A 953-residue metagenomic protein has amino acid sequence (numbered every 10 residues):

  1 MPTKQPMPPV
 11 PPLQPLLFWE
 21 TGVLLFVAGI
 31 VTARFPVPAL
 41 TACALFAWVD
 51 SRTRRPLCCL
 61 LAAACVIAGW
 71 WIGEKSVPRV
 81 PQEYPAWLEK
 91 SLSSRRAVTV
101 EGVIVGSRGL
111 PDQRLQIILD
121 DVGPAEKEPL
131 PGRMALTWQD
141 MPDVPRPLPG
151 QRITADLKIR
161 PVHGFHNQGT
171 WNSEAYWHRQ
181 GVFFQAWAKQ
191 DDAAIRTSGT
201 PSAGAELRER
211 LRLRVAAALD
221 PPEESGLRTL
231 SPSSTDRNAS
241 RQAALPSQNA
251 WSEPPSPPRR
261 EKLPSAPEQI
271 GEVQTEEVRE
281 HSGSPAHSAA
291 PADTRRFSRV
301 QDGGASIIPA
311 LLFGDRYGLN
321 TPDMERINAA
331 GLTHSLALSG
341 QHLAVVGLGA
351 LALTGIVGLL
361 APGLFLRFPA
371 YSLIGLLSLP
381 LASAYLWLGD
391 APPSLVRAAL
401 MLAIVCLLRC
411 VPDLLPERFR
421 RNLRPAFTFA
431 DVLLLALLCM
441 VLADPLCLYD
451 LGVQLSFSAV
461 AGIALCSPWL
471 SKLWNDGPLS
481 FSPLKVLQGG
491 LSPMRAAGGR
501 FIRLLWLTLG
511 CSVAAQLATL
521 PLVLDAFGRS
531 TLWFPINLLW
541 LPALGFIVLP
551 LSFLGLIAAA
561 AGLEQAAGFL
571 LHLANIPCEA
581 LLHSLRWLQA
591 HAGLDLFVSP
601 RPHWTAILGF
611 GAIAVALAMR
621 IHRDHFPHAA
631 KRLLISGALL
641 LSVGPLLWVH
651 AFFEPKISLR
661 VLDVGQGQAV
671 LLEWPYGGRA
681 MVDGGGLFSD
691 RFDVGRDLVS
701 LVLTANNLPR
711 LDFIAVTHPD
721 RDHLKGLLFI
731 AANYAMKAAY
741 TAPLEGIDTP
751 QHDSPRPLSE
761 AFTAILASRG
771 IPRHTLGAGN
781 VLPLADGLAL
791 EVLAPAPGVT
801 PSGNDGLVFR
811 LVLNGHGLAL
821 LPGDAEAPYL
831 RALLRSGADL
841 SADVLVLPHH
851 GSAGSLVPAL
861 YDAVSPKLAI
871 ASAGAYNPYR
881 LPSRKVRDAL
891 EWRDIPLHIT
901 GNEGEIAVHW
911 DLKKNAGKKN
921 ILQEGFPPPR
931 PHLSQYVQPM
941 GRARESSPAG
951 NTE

Functional and structural regions predicted by a protein language model:
P2-P12, W70-H334, D697-T704, R710 (+9 more regions): Membrane-interface helix/helix-cap signal primarily in integral membrane proteins
T3, R52, L57, N320-F534 (+5 more regions): Hydrophobic alpha-helical transmembrane segments in multi-pass membrane proteins
T53-W87, G644-H650: Transmembrane alpha-helices and immediately adjacent membrane-cytoplasm interface residues in multi-pass integral
A194-S202, R295, A329, A497 (+3 more regions): Membrane-interface amphipathic/re-entrant loop segments adjacent to transmembrane helices in multi-pass membrane
R316, D413-L423, V441-L442, L446-Y449 (+4 more regions): Core dinuclear metal-dependent hydrolase active-site scaffold
L332-L353, R710-Y734, L845-A859: Di-metal (Zn2+ and/or Mg2+/Mn2+) metal-binding site signature of metallo-dependent hydrolases with the MBL/beta-CASP
G686, D690, L698-T704, L708-D786 (+2 more regions): Binuclear metal-dependent hydrolase catalytic cores
A738, L830-G904: Cap/insert and terminal regions of metallo-dependent hydrolase folds
